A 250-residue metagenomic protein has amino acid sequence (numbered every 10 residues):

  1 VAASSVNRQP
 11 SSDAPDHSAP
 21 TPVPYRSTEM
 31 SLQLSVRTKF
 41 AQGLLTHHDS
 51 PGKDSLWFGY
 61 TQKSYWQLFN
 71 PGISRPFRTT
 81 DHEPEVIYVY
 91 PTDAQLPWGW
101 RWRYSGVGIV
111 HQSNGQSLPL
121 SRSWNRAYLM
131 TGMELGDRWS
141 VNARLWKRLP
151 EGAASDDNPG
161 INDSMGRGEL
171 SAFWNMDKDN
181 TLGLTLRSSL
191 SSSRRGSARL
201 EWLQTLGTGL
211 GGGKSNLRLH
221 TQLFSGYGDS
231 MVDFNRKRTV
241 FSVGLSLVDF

Functional and structural regions predicted by a protein language model:
Q9-A19, R26, G43-K178, L184-S193 (+2 more regions): Outer-membrane pore/translocation modules
V23-P24, V36: Zymogen propeptides
E29-A41: Active-site-adjacent structural elements in enzyme catalytic domains
K39, V89-P91, T205, F224 (+1 more regions): Solvent-exposed residues in well-ordered beta-strands and their adjoining turns, especially edge/terminal strands
E83, L200-W202, T221, R238-F250: Outer-membrane beta-barrel "beta-signal"
T181-L217: Glycine/small-residue-rich hydrophobic helix-like segments
L210-L219, G226-D229, S242, V248-F250: Long, compositionally biased interface segments
